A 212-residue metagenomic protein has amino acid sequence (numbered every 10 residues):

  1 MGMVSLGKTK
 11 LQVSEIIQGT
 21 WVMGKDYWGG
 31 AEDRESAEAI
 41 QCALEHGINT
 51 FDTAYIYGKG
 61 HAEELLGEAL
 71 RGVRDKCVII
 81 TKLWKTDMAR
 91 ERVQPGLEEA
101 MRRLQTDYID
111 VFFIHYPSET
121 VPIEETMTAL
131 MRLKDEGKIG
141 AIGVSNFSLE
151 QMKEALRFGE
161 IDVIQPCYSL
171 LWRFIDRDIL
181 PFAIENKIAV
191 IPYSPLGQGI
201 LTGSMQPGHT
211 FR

Functional and structural regions predicted by a protein language model:
M1-C77: N-terminal binding-site loop/beta-alpha segment at the start of enzyme catalytic domains that lines or forms
L6, Q18, S36, F51 (+8 more regions): Conserved, mostly hydrophobic/aromatic
K8, G67-D75, E98-Q105, L156-F158: Acidic (Asp/Glu)-rich catalytic clusters
L11-I16, G47-N49, R74-C77, T106-D110 (+4 more regions): Short, well-ordered coil/turn segments that N-cap beta-strands
G30-A43, A89-L104, S148-E154: Short, acidic/polar
K76-M88, V111-H115: A short, structured active-site edge motif that brings together acidic residues
V93-F113, R132-E136, R157: CE4/NodB-like, metal-dependent polysaccharide N-deacetylase domain that modifies extracellular/periplasmic N-acetylated
P117-R212: Beta/alpha (TIM)-barrel catalytic core signal, keyed to glycine-rich beta->alpha loops juxtaposed to Asp/Glu that bind
